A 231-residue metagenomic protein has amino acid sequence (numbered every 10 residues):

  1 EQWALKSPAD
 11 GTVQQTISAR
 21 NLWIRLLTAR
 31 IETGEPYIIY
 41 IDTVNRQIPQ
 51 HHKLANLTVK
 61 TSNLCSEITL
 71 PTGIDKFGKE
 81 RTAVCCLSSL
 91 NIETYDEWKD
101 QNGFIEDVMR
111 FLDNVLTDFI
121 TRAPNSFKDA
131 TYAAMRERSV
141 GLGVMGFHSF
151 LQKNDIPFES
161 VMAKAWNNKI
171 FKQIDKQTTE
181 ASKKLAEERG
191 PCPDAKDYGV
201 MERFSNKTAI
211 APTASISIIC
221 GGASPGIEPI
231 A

Functional and structural regions predicted by a protein language model:
E1-L57, V144-A195: Conserved, charged catalytic cores of large soluble enzymes
K6, I39-Y40, S88-E93, T208-A211 (+2 more regions): Residues in well-ordered beta-strands of folded domains
L22-L26, I31-E35, E80-R81, C86 (+3 more regions): Short, well-ordered loop/turn elements at secondary-structure boundaries
R30-A134, V144-N154, A223: Function-dense linear segments that define catalytic or interfacial modules in macromolecule-processing proteins
G73-D75, S215-A231: Gly/Pro-rich active-site capping loops and adjacent beta-alpha segments that organize cofactor/substrate pockets
D107-T131, M135, S139, N154-T213: Internal maturation/activation junctions in enzymes
